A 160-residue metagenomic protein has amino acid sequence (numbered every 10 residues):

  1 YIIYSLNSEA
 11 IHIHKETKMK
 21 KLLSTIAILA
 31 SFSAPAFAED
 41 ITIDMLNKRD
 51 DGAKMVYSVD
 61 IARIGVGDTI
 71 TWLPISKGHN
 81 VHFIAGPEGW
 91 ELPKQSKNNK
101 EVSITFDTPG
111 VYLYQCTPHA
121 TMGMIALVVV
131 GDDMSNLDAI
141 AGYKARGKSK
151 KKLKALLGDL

Functional and structural regions predicted by a protein language model:
Y1-K18: Short, Lys/Arg-enriched N-terminal segments with co-localized hydrophobic residues within the first ~10-30 amino acids
S8-A10, T25, E39: N-terminal export/targeting leaders of redox proteins
K18-K21, A38-E39: Absolute protein N-terminus
K20-I28: Sec-dependent signal peptide recognition, specifically the positively charged N-region followed immediately by
S31-S33: N-terminal signal peptide c-region/cleavage motif recognized by signal peptidases
F37-L160: Extracytoplasmic copper-binding redox domains, predominantly the cupredoxin/blue-copper superfamily
